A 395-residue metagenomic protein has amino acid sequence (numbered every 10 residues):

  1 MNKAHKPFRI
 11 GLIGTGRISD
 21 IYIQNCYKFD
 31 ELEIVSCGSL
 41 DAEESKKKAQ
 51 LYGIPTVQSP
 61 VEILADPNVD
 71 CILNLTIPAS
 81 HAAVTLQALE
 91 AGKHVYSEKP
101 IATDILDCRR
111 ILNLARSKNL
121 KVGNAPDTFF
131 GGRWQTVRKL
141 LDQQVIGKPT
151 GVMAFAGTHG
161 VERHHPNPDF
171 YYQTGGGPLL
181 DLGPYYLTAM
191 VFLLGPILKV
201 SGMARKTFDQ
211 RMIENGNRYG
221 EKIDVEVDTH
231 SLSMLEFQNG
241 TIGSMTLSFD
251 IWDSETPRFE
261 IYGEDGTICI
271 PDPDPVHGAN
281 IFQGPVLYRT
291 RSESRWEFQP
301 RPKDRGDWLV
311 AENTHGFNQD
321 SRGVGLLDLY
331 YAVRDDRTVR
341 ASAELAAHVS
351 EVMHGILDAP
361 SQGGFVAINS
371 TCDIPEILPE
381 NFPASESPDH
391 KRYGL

Functional and structural regions predicted by a protein language model:
M1-Y52, H390-Y393: N-terminal Rossmann-like dinucleotide-binding module
E33-S36, A332-V349: Glycine- and charged-residue-rich phosphate/anionic-cofactor binding loop of Rossmann-like
K47-I54, R110, L114-A115: Short, conserved SAM-binding/catalytic segment of Class I S-adenosyl-L-methionine-dependent methyltransferases
I54-P60: Conserved SAM-binding strand-loop segment of SAM-dependent methyltransferases
C71, I77-P78, A82-F129, Q144: Beta-strand-loop-alpha-helix segment that lines the small-molecule cofactor/substrate pocket of alpha/beta enzymes
T128-D224, G363: Predominantly a Rossmann-like dinucleotide-binding segment in NAD(P)-dependent oxidoreductases
D209, I213-E226, L232, F237 (+4 more regions): C-terminal glycine/acidic-rich active-site capping loop/insertion
